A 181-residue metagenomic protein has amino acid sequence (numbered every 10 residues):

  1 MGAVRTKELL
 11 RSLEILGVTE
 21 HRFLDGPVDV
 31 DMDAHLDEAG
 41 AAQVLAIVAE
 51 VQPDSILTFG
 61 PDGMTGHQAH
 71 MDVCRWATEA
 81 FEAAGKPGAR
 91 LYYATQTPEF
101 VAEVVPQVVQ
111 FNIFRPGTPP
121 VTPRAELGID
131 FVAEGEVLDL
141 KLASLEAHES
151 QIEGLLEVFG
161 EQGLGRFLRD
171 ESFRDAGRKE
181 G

Functional and structural regions predicted by a protein language model:
M1-P87, G163-G165: Active-site beta-strand->loop->alpha-helix modules in alpha/beta enzyme cores, enriched in Gly/His/Asp(Glu)
K86-G181: The feature marks non-catalytic terminal segments
